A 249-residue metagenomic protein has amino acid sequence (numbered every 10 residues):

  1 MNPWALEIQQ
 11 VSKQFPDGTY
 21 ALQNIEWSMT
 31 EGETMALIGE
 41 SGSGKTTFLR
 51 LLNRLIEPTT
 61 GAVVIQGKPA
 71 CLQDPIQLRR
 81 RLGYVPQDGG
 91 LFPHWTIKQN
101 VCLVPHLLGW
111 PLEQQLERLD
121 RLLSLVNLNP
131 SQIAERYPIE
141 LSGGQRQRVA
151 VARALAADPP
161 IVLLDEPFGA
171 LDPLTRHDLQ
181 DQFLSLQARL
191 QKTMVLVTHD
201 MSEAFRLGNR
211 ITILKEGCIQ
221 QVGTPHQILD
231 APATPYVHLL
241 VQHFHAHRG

Functional and structural regions predicted by a protein language model:
I38-E40: The feature captures the beta-strand-to-loop junction immediately N-terminal to the Walker
N53: Helix-to-loop junction immediately C-terminal to a conserved catalytic motif
E113-Q132, S185: Conserved ABC ATPase "signature" region
Y137-L141, Q145: Conserved ABC ATPase signature
A156-P160: A short, proline-enriched helix->beta-strand linker immediately N-terminal to the Walker B motif in ABC-type P-loop
E216-G217: Conserved ABC ATPase "signature" C-loop
V222-G223, A231: ABC ATPase "signature
